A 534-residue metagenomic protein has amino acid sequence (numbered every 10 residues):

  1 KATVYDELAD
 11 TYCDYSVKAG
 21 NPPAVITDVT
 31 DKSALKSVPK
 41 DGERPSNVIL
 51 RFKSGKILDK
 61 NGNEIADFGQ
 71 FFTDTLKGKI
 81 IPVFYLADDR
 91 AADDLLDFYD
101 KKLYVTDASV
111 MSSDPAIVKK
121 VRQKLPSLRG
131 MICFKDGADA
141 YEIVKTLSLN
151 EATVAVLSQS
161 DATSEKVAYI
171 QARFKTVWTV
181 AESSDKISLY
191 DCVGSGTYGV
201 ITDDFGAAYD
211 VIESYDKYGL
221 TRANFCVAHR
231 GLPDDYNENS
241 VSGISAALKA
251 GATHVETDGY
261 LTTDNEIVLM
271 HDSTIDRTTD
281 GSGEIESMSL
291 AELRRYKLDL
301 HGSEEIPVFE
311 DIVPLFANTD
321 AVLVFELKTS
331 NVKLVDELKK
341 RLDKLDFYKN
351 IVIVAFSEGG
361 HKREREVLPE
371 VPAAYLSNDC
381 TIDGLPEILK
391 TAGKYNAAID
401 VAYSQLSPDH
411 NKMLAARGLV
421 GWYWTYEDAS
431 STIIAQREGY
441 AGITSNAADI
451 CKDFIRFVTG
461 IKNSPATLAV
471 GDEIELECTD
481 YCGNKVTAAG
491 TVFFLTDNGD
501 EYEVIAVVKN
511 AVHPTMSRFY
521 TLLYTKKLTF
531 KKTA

Functional and structural regions predicted by a protein language model:
K1-T487, F493, G499-A534: Phosphate-group recognition and catalysis centered on beta-loop-alpha active-site segments
